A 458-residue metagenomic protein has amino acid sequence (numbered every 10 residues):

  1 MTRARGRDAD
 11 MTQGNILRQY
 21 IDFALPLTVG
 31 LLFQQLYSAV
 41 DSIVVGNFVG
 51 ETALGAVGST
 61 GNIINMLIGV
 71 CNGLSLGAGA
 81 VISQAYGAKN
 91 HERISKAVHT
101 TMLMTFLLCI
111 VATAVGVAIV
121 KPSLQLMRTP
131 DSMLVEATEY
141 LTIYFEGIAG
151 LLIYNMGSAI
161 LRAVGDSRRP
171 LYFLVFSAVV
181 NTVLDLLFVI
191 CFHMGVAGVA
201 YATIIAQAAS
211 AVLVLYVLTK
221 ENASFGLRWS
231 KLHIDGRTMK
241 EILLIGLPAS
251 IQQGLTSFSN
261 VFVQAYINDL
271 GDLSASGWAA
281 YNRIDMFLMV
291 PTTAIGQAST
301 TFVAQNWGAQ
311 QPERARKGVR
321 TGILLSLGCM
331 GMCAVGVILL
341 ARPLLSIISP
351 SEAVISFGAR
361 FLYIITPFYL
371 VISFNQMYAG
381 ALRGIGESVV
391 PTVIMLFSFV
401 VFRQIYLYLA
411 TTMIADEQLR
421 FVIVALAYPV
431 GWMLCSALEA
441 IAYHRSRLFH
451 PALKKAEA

Functional and structural regions predicted by a protein language model:
M1-A24, I82-A149, C191-L247, V303-F368 (+1 more regions): Short alpha-helical transmembrane segments in multi-pass integral membrane proteins
M11-F48, N62-G77, V81, F106-T113 (+5 more regions): N-terminal transmembrane alpha-helices
D22-D41, I143, Y154, S177 (+5 more regions): Transmembrane helical elements of multi-pass membrane transporters/channels
L27, L31, I43, N47 (+16 more regions): Transmembrane alpha-helix boundary and packing residues in multipass membrane permease domains and related
L32, L36-G55, L124-D131, L187-M194 (+5 more regions): Helix-terminus/linker motif at the lipid-water interface of multi-pass membrane proteins
V49-N62, L141, A200, D272-F287 (+2 more regions): Small-residue hotspots at the loop-to-helix junctions and early N-terminal turns of transmembrane alpha-helices
L54-A114, L151-P170, Q264, W278-A341 (+1 more regions): Small-residue-rich hydrophobic transmembrane alpha-helices
S75, Y144-R162, P170-A178, V199-V212 (+4 more regions): Short runs within selected transmembrane alpha-helices of multi-pass transporters and secretion channels
